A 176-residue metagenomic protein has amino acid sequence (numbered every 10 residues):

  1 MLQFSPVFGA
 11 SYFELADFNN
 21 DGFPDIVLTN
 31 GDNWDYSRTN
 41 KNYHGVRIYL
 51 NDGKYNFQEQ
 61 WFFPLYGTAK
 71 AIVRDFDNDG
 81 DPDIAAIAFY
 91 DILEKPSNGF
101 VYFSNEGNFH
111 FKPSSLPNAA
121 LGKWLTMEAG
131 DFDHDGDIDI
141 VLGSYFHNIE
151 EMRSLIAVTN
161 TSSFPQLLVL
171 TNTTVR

Functional and structural regions predicted by a protein language model:
M1-R176: Beta-propeller-forming repeat regions
